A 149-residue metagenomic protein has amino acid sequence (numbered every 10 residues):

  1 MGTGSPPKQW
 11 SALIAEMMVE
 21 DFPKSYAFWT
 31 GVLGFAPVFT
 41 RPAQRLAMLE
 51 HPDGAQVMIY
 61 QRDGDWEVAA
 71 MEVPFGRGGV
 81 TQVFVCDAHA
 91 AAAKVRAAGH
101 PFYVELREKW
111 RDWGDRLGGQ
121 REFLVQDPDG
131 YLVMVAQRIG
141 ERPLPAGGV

Functional and structural regions predicted by a protein language model:
M1-I14, A36-Q126, A136-V149: Vicinal oxygen chelate
V19-D21: Conserved beta-strand-loop-alpha-helix junction that forms the acyl-donor binding cleft
K24-S25, A90: Short Gly/charged-rich anion-binding patches and loops
S25-V32, V95, G130: Conserved active-site tyrosine of GNAT-family acetyltransferases
